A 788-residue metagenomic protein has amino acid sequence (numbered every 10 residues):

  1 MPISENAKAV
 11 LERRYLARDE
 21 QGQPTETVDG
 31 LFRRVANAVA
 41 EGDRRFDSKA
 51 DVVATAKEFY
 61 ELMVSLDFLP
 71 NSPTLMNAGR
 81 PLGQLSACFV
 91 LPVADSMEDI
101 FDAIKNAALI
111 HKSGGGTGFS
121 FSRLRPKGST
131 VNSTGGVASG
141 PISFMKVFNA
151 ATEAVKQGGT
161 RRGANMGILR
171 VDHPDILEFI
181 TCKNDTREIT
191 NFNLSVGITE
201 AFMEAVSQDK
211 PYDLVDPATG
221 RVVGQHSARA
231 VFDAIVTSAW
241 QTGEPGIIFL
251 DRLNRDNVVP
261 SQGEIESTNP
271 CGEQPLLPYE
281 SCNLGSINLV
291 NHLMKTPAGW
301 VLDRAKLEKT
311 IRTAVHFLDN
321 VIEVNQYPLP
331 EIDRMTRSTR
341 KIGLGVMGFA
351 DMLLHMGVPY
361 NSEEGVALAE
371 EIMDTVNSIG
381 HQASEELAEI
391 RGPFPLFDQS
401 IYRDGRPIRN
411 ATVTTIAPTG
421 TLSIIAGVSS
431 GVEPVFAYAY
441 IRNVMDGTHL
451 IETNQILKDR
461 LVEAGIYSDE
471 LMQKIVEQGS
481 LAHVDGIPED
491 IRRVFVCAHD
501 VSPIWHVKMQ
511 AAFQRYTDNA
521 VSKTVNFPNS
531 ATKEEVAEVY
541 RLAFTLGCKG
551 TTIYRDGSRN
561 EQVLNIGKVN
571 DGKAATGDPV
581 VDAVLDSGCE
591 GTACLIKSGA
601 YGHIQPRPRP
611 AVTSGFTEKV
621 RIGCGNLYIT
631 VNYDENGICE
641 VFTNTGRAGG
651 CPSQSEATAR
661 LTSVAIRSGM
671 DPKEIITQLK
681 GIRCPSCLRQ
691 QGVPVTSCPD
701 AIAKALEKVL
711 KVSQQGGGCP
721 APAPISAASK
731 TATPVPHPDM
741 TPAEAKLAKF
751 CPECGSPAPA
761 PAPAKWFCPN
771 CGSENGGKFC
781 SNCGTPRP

Functional and structural regions predicted by a protein language model:
M1-A56, G79, L124, S133-V147 (+7 more regions): Conserved, charged catalytic cores of large soluble enzymes
M1-L85, L91, F232-V236, Q241 (+6 more regions): Acidic/polar, glycine-rich intrinsically disordered N-terminal extensions of enzymes
A17, A38-R45, Y60-Q84, F89-S133 (+11 more regions): Function-dense linear segments that define catalytic or interfacial modules in macromolecule-processing proteins
G272-P275, L318-E323, G405-R406, T414-K573 (+1 more regions): Catalytic alpha/beta core of large soluble enzyme barrels
T310-D333, R337, V358-T419, E489-R492 (+2 more regions): Internal maturation/activation junctions in enzymes
G567-N626: Short, Gly/Pro- and small/polar-rich lid/capping loops
A748, K765, G777: Residues immediately within or flanking Cys/His clusters that coordinate Zn2+ in small zinc-binding modules
E753, P769-N770, N782: Short, cysteine/histidine-rich loop/knuckle motifs that typically chelate Zn2+
